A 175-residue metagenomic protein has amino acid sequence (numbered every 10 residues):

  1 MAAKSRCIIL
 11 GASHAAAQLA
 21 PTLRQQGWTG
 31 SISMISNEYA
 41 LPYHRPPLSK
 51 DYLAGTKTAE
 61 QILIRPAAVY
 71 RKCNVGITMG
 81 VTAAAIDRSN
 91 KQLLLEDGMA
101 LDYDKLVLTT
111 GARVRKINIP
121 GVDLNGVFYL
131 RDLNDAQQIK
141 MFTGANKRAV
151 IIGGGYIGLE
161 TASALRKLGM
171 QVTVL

Functional and structural regions predicted by a protein language model:
M1-L10, L63-V150, K167, Q171-T173: FAD-binding core/adjacent interface of flavoenzyme oxidoreductases
A2-G76, A164-L175: Beta1-alpha1 glycine-rich phosphate/pyrophosphate-binding loop at the start of Rossmann-like nucleotide-binding domains
A16, G158-L159: N-terminal Rossmann-fold NAD(P) dinucleotide-binding loop
T110, L159-T161: Generic detector of well-ordered alpha-helical packing
